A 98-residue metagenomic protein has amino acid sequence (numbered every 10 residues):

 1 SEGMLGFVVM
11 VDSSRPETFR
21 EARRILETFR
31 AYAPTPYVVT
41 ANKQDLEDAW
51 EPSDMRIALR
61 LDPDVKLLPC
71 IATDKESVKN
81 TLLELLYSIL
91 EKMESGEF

Functional and structural regions predicted by a protein language model:
S1, G6-D64: Conserved C-terminal guanine-recognition region of P-loop GTPase G domains, centered on the G4
T35, D45-F98: Canonical P-loop GTPase G-domain recognition
